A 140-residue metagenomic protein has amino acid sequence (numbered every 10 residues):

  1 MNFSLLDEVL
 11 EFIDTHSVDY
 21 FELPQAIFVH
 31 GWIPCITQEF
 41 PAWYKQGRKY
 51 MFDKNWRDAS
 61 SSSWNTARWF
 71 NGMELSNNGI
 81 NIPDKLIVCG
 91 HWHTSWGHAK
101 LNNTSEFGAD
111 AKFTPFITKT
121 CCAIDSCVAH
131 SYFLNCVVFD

Functional and structural regions predicted by a protein language model:
M1-C122, C127-Y132: Acidic, His/Gly-enriched loop-helix segments that form or flank divalent-metal centers in metallo-dependent hydrolases
L23-P24, V138-D140: Short acidic-glycine loop/turn motifs at beta-strand connectors
S131-F133, F139-D140: Mg2+-dependent phosphoryl-transfer enzymes with acidic/Ser/Thr/Gly-rich catalytic loops
